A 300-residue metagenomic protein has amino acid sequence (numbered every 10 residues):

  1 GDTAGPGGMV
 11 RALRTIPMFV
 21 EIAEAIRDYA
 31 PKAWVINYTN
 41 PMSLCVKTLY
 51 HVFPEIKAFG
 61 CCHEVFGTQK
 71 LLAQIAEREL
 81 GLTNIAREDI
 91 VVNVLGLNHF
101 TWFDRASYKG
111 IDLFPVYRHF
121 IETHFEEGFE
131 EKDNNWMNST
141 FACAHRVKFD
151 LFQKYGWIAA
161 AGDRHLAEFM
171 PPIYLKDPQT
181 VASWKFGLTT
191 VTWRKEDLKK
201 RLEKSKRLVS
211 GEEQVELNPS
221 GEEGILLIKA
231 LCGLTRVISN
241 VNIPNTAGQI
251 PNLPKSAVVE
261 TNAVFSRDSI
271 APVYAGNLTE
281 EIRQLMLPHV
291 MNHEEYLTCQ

Functional and structural regions predicted by a protein language model:
G1-K32: Rossmann-like NAD(P)-binding element
D2-A4, A25-I26, L49-H51, Y274-G276: A short alpha-helix capping/helix-coil boundary motif
G7-R14, A33-N37, I56, G60 (+3 more regions): Conserved aromatic-histidine-acidic binding/catalytic patches
L13-I16, V20, T39-S43, C62 (+3 more regions): Conserved structured core elements
E21, A25, T48, G67 (+4 more regions): Alpha-helical scaffold segments in soluble metabolic enzymes
A25-W34, H51-K57: Short, surface-exposed connector motifs at secondary-structure boundaries
Y38-K109, F114: Rossmann-fold dinucleotide-binding core
L80-Q300: Long, compositionally biased stretches enriched for glycine and/or charged residues
